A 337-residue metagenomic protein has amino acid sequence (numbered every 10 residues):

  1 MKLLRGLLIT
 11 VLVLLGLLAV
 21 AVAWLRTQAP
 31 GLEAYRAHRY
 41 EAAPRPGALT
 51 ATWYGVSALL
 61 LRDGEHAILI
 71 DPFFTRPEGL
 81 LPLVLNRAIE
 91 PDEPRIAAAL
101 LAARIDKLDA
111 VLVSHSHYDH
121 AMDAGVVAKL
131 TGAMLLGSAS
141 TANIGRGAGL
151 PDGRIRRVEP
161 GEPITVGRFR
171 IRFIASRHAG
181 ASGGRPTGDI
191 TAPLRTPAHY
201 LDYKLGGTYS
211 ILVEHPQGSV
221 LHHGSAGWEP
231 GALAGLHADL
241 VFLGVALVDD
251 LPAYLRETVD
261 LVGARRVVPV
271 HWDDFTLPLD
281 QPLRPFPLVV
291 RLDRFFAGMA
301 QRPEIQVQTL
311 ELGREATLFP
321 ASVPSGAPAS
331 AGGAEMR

Functional and structural regions predicted by a protein language model:
M1-A19: N-terminal Sec-pathway targeting helices
L14-A34: Membrane-interface motif at the C-terminal end of an N-terminal transmembrane signal
T27-P46, A139-Y209, E214-Q217, R294-S322: Metallo-beta-lactamase
P44-A99, D202-S225: Conserved beta-strand hairpin/beta-sheet module of binuclear metal-dependent hydrolase folds, prominently
H66-L112, H117, M122-V126, T187-T196 (+1 more regions): Pre-active-site segment of Zn-dependent metallo-hydrolases
I70-D71, K107-S116, L136-S138, L221-G224 (+3 more regions): Active-site neighborhood of phospho(di)ester-bond hydrolases with catalytic His/Asp-centered motifs
M134, R146-P163, R256, D260-R337: Binuclear metal-ion centers of metallo-dependent hydrolases, dominated by the metallo-beta-lactamase
P193-L261: Active-site-proximal loop/helix segments of hydrolase catalytic cores
